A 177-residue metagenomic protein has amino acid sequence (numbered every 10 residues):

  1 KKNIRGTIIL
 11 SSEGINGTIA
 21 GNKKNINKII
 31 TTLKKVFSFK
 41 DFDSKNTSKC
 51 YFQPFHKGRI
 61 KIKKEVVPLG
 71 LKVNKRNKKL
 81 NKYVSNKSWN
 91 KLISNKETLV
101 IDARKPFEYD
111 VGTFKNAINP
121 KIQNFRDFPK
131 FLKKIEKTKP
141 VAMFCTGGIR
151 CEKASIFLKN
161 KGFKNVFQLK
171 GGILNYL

Functional and structural regions predicted by a protein language model:
K1-K82, T98, R104-L177: Rhodanese-like catalytic fold shared by cysteine-dependent sulfurtransferases and DSP/PTP-type phosphatases
V84-L92: Phosphate-interacting basic helix/loop segments used at nucleotide- and nucleic-acid interfaces
